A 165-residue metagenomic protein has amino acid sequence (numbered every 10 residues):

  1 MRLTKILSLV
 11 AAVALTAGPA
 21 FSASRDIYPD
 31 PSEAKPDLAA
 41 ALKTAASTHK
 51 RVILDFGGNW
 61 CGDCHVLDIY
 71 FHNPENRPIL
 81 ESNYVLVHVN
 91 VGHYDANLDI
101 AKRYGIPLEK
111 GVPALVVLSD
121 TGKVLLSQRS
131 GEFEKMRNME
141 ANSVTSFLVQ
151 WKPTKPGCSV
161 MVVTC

Functional and structural regions predicted by a protein language model:
M1-S8: Bacterial N-terminal signal peptides that target proteins for export
S8-G18: Bacterial N-terminal signal peptides
A20-S24: Boundary at the C-terminal end of the N-terminal hydrophobic targeting segment
S32, I69, N73-L98: Thiol-based oxidoreductase modules, predominantly thioredoxin-like and allied folds used for disulfide exchange
E33-V52: A short beta-strand-turn-helix
F56-F71: Conserved redox-active cysteine motifs that mediate thiol-disulfide chemistry, especially di-cysteine Cys-X(1-2)-Cys
G92-V112, L118: Structural alpha/beta surface segment adjacent to cysteine/selenocysteine redox centers across thiol/disulfide enzymes
K110-P156: Non-catalytic, surface beta->alpha helical segment in thiol-disulfide oxidoreductase systems
